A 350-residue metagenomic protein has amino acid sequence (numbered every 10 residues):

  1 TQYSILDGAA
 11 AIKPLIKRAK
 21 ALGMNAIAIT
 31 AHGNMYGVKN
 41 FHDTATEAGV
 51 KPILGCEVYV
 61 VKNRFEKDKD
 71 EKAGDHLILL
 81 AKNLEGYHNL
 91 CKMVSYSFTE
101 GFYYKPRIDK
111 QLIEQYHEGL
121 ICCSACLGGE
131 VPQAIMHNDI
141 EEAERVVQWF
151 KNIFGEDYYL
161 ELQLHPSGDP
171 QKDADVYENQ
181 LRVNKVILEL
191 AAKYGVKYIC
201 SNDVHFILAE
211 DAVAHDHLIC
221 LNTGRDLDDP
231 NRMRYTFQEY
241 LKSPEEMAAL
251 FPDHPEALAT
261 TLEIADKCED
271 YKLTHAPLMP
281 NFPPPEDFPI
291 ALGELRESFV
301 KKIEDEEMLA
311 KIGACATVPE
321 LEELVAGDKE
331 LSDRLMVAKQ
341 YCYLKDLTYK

Functional and structural regions predicted by a protein language model:
T1-K350: Phosphodiester-processing cores and adjacent nucleic acid-binding clamps
